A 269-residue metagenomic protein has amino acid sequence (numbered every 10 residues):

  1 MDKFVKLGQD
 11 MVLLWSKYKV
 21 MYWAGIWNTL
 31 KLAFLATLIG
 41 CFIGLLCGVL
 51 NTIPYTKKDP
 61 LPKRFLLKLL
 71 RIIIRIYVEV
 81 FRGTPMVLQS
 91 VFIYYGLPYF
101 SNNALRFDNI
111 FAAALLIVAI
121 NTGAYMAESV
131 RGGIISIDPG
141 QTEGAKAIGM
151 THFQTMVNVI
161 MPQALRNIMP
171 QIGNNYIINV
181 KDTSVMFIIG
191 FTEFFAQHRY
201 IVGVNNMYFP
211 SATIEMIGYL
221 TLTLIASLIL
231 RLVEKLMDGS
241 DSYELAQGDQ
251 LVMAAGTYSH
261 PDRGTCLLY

Functional and structural regions predicted by a protein language model:
M1-L268: Transmembrane alpha-helices and adjacent helix-loop boundaries
